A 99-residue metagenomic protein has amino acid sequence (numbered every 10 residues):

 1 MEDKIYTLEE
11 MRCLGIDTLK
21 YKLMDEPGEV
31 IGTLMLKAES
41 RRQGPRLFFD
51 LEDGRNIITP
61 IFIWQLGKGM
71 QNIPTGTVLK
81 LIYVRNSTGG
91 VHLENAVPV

Functional and structural regions predicted by a protein language model:
D3-E10, K22-Q43: Structural detector for short beta-strands of small beta-barrel domains
R41-P45, S87-G90: Short acidic/glycine-enriched loop/turn segments that link adjacent beta-strands
R46-D53: Short, acidic/hydrophobic/Gly-rich beta-strand patch recurrent on exposed beta strands that often constitutes part
G54-I73: Beta-strand/loop nucleic-acid-binding surfaces
I82-V99: OB-fold/S1-family single-stranded nucleic acid-binding modules
